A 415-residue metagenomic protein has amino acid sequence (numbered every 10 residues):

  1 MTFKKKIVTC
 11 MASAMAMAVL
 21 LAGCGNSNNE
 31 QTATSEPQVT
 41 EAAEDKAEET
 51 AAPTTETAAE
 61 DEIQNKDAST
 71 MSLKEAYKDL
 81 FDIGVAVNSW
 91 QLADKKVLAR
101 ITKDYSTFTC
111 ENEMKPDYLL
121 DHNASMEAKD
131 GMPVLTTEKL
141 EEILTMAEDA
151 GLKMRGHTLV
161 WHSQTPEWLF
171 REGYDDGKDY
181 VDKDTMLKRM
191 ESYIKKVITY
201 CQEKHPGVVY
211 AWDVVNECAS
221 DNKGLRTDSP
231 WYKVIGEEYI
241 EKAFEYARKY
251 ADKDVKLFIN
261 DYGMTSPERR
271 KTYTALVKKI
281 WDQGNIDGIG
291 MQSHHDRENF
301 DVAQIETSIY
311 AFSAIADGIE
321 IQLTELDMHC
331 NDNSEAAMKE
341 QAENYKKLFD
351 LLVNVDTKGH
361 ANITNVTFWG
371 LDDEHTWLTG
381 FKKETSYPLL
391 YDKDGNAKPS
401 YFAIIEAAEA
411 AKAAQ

Functional and structural regions predicted by a protein language model:
L20-G23: C-terminal motif of bacterial Sec signal peptides marking the signal peptidase cleavage site
G25-S27: Bacterial signal peptide processing site
E60-E113: Boundary/entry segment of secreted carbohydrate-active catalytic domains
N65-M71, L120, Y200-E203, G207 (+4 more regions): Aromatic-rich peripheral "rim/lid" segments of glycoside hydrolase catalytic domains that contact and position glycan
A86-L98, D117-M126, D130-E138, A219-G224 (+4 more regions): Acidic-and-aromatic substrate-binding clefts and catalytic sites of carbohydrate-active enzymes
S89-K103, M190-Y200, E268-I280, I305 (+1 more regions): Short, acidic/polar
K103-A124, L135-F258, Y262-M264, D317-I319 (+1 more regions): Substrate-binding cleft and catalytic face of glycoside hydrolase catalytic domains, especially the flexible beta-alpha
K103-N112, Y210, N216, V255 (+4 more regions): Aromatic- and acid-rich polysaccharide-binding/catalytic face of secreted or lumenal carbohydrate-active enzymes
